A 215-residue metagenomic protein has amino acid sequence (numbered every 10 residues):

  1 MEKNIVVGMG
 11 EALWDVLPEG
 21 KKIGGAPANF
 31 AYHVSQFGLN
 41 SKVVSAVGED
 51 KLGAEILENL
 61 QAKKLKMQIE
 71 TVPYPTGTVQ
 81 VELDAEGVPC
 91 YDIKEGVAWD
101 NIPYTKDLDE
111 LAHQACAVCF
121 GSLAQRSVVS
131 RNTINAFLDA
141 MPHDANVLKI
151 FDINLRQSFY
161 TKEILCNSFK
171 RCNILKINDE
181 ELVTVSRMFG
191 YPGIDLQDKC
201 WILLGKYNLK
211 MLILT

Functional and structural regions predicted by a protein language model:
E2-V7, N59-Q61, M67-I69, A85-T215: Ribokinase/PfkB-type carbohydrate-kinase core domain
I5-V6, D15-V88, I93-I102, K106 (+1 more regions): Substrate-binding N-lobe of the ribokinase-like
G10: Active-site beta-alpha turn of Rossmann-fold NAD(P)-dependent dehydrogenases/reductases
L13-W14, K176: A short, conserved beta-strand element in the Rossmann-like catalytic core that flanks the donor/metal-binding loop
W14-D15, V183: Nucleotide phosphate-binding site architecture
